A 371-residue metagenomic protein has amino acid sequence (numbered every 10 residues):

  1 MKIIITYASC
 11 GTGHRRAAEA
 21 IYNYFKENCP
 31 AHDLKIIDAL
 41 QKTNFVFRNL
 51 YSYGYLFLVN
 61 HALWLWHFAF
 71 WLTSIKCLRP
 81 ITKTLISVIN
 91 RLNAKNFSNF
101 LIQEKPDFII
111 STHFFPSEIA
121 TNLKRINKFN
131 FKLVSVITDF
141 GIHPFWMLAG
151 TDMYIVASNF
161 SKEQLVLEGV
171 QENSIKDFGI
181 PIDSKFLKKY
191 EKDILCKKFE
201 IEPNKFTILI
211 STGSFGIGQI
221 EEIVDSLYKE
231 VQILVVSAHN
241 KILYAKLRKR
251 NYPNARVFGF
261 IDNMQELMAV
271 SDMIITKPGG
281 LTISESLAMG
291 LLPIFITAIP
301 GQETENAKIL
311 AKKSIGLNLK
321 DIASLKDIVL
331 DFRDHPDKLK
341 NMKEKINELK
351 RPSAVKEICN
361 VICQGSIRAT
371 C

Functional and structural regions predicted by a protein language model:
A20, Y24-Q103: Conserved N-terminal ligand/cofactor-binding loop architecture of enzyme catalytic domains
I126-L187: Active-site-proximal region of nucleotide-activated glycan assembly enzymes, centered on histidine/acidic-rich loops
L187-I201: A short helix/loop element that forms part of the nucleotide-sugar donor recognition site in Leloir-type
I201-V270: Donor-nucleotide binding loops and adjacent catalytic segments primarily of GT-B fold Leloir glycosyltransferases
A269-G279: Acidic donor-binding loop of glycosyltransferase active sites
A311-D337: C-terminal "capping" alpha-helix adjacent to the active site of nucleotide-linked donor transferases in cell-envelope
K338-P352: A short, well-ordered alpha-helix in the C-terminal region of glycosyltransferases
R351-C371: C-terminal alpha-helical cap of glycosyltransferases
